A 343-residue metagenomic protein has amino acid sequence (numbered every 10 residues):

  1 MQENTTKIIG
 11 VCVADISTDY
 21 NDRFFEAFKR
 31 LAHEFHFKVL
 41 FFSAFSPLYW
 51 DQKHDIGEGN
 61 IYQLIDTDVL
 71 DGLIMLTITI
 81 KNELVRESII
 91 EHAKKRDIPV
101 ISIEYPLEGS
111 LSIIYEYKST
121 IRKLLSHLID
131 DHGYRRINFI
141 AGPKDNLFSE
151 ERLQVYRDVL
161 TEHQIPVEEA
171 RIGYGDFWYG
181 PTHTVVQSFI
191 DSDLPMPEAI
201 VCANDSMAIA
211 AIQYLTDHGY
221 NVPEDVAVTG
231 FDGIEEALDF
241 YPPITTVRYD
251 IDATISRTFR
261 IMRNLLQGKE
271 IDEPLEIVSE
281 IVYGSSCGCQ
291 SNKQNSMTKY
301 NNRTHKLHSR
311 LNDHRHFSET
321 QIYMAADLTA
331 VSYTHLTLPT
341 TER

Functional and structural regions predicted by a protein language model:
M1-W50, I56-V331: Bacterial carbohydrate/catabolite-sensing allosteric modules
Y333-R343: Single conserved hydrophobic/aromatic residue that forms the stacking wall/gate of nucleotide- or nucleobase-binding
